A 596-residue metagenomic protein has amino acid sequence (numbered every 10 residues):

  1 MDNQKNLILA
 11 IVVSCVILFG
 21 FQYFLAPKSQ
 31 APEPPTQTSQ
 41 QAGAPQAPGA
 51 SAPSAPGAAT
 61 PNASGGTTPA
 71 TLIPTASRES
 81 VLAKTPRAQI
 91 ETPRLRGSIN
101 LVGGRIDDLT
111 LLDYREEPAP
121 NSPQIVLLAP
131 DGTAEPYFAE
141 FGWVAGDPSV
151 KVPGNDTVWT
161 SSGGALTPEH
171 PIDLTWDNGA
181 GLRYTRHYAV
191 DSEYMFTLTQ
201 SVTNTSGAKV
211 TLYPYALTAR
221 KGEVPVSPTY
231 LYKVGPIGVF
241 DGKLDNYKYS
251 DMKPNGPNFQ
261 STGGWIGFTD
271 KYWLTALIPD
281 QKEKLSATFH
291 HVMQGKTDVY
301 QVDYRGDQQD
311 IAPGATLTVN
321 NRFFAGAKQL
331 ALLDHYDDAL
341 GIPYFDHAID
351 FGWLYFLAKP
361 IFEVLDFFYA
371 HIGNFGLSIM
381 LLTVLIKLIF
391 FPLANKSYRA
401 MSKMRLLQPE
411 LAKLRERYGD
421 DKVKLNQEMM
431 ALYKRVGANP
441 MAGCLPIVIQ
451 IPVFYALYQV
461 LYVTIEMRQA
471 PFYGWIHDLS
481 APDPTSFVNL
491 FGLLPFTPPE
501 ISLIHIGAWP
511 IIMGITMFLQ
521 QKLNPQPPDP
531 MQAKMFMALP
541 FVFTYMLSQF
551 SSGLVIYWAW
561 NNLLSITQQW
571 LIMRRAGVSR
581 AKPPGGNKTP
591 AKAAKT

Functional and structural regions predicted by a protein language model:
M1-L388, F496, S579-T596: Membrane-protein biogenesis/insertion across secretory and organellar systems
I8-Q22, F454-L457, I511-T516, F541-V542: Core hydrophobic alpha-helical membrane-spanning segments
L9-A10, G553-W560: Hydrophobic alpha-helical membrane segments of integral membrane proteins
L182, Q200, G314, I389-F454 (+3 more regions): Membrane-interface amphipathic helices and adjacent TM-edge segments
D346-R417, K424, M430-K434, A470-G474 (+1 more regions): Transmembrane alpha-helical segments that form the functional core of multipass membrane systems
I372-F375, Y545-V555: Transmembrane helix interruption/hinge and helix-loop junction motifs
Q459-G514: Conserved catalytic motifs of ABC-family nucleotide-binding domains
L503, G507, I511, L547-S551 (+1 more regions): Hydrophobic transmembrane alpha-helical segments of multi-pass transport and channel proteins
